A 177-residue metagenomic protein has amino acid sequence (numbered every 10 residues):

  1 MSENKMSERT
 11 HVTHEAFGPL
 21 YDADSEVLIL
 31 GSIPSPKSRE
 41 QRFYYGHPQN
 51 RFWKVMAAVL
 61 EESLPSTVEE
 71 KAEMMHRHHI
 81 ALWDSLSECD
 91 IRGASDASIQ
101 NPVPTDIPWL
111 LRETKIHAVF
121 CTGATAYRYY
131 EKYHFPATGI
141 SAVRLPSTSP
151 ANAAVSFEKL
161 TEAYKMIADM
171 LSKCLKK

Functional and structural regions predicted by a protein language model:
S2-E26, P48, G93-P108, E131-K177: C-terminal capping/extension of enzyme domains
E26-S32: Short, hydrophobic/glycine-enriched beta-strand segments
S32, L82, S147: Conserved proline-anchored active-site loop of SAM-dependent methyltransferases that bridges a beta-strand
P34-K37, S87, A126, S149: Short, glycine/serine-rich, charged loops/turns that create anion-binding and catalytic segments at active sites
K37-S98: Short, surface-exposed acidic-centric catalytic microdomains
R77-A126: Internal catalytic-core helix/loop-beta-alpha segment that presents or stabilizes conserved functional determinants
